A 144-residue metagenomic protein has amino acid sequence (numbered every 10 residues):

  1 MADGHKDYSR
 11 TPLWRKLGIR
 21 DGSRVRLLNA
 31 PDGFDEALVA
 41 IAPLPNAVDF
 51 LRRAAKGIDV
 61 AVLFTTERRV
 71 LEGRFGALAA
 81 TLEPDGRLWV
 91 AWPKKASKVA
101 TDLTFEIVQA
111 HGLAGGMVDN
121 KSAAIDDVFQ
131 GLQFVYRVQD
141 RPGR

Functional and structural regions predicted by a protein language model:
M1-R15: Class I SAM-dependent methyltransferase Rossmann-like catalytic core, especially the SAM/SAH-binding loop
L17, G22-P31: Conserved class I S-adenosyl-L-methionine
D32-L38, K98-A100: Short, charged/polar "capping" segments at the starts of alpha-helices and the immediately preceding loops
N46-I58: Short acidic low-complexity segments
L82-P84: Helix-to-beta-strand junctions that scaffold the AdoMet/dcAdoMet cofactor pocket in Class I SAM-dependent enzymes
R87-K94: Short beta-strands and strand-loop turn motifs
A96-Q109: Conserved class I S-adenosyl-L-methionine
G115-R144: Class I S-adenosyl-L-methionine
